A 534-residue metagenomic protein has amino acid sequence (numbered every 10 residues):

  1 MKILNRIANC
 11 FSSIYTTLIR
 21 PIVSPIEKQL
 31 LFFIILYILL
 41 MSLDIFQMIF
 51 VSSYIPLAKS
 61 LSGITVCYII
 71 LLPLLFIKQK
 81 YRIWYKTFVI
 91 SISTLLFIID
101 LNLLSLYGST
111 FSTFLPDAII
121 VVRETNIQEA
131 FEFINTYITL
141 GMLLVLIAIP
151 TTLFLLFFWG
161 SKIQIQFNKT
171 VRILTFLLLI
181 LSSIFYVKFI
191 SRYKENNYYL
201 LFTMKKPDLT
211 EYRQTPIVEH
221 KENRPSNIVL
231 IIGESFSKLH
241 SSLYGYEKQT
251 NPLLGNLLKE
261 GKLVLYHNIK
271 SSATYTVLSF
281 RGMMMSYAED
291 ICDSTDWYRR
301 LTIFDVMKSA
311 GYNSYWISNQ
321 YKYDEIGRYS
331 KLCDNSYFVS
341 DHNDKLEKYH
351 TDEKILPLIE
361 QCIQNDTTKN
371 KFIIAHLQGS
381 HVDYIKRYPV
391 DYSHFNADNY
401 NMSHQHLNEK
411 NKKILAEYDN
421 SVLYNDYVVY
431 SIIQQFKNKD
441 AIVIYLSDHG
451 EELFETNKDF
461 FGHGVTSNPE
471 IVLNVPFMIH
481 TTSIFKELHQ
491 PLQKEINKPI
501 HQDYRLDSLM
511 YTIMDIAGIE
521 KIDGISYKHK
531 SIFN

Functional and structural regions predicted by a protein language model:
K2-K194: Transmembrane and membrane-interface helices of multi-pass, inner-membrane envelope-modifying transferases
Y68, E211-I217, P357-E360, N399-Y445 (+2 more regions): A long, amphipathic alpha-helix that forms part of the scaffold/cap immediately adjacent to metal-dependent active
Q79-Y85, L103, T110, N126 (+7 more regions): Catalytic cores of PAPS-dependent sulfotransferases and nucleotide-sugar/CMP/GDP-dependent glycosyltransferases
P150, F185-N401, N474, R505-I519 (+1 more regions): Active-site-proximal alpha/beta segments of enzymes that process anionic O-linked groups
V229, S421-G462, M510-M514: Metal-dependent active-site segment of extracytoplasmic phospho-/sulfohydrolases and closely related
G245, A441, L446-H489: Histidine-centered active-site microenvironments of extracellular/periplasmic hydrolases and transferases
S294-R299, K412-N425, S467-L473, K486-I513 (+1 more regions): A short beta-strand-to-alpha-helix junction
Y323-I326, Q378-Q434, N457-D459, G464-N474: Active-site-proximal cap/lid insertion segments
